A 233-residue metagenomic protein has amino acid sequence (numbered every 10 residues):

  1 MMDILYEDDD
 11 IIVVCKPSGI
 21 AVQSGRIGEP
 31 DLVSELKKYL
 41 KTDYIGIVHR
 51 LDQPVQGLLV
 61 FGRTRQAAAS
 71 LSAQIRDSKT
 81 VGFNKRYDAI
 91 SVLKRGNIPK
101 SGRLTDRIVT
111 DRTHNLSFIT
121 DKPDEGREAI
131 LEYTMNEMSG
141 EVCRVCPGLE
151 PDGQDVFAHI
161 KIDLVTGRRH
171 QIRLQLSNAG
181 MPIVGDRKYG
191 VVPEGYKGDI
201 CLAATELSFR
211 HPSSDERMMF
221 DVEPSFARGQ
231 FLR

Functional and structural regions predicted by a protein language model:
M1-R233: RNA pseudouridine synthases
